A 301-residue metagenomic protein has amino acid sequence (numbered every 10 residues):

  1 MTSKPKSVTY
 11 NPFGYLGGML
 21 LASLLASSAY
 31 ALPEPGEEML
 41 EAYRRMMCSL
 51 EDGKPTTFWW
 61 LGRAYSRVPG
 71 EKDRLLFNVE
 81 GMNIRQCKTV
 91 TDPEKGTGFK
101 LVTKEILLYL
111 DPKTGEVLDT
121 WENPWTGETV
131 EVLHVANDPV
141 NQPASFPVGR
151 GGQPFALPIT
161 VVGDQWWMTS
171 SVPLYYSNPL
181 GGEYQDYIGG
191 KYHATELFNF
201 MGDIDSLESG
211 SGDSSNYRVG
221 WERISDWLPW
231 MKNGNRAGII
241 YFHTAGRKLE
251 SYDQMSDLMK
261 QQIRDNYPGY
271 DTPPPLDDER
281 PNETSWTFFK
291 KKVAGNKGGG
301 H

Functional and structural regions predicted by a protein language model:
M1-P12: N-terminal secretory signal peptides that target proteins for export/translocation
T2, L24-A29: Short, low-complexity disordered leader/linker segments with a strong preference for bacterial N-terminal type II
Y10-Y15, Y30: Aromatic (phenylalanine/tyrosine) cluster motif
G14-A26: Bacterial N-terminal signal peptides
A31-I106, G246-L249, D257, R264 (+1 more regions): N-terminal segment immediately downstream of the Sec signal-peptide cleavage site in secreted/extracellular proteins
G70-S206: Predominantly extracellular/secreted and cell-surface proteins with exposed, flexible low-complexity segments
M168-H301: A eukaryote-biased signal for long
